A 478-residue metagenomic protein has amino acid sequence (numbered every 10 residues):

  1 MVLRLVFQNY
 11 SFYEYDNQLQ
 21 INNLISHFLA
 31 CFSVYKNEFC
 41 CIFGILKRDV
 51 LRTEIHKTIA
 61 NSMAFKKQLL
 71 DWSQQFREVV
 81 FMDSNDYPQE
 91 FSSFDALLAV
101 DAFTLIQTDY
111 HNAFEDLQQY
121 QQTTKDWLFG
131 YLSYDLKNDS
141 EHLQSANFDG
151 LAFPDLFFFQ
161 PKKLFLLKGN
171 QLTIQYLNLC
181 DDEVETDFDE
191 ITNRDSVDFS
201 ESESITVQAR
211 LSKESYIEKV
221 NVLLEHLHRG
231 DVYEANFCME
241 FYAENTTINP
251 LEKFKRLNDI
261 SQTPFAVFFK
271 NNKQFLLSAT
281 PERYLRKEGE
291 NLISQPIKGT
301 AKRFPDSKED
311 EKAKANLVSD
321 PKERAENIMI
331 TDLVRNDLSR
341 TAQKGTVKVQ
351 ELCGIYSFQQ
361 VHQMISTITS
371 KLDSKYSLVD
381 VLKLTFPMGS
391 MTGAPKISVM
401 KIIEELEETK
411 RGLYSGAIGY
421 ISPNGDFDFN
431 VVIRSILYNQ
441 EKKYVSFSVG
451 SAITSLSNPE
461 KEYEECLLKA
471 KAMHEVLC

Functional and structural regions predicted by a protein language model:
L3, Q8, Q18, L24 (+1 more regions): Short hydrophobic targeting helices and cationic amphipathic motifs that mediate membrane/organellar targeting
Q8-Y13, S33, F129-L132, I174: Intrinsically disordered, low-complexity segments enriched in small/polar residues
Y10-Y15, H27, C31-V34, E38 (+1 more regions): Short, positively charged and aromatic/hydrophobic N-terminal segments
Q20-N22, F32-Y35, K344: Hydrophobic alpha-helical membrane context
G44-C478: Extended alpha-helical targeting/anchoring segments, especially N-terminal organellar/secretory targeting helices
